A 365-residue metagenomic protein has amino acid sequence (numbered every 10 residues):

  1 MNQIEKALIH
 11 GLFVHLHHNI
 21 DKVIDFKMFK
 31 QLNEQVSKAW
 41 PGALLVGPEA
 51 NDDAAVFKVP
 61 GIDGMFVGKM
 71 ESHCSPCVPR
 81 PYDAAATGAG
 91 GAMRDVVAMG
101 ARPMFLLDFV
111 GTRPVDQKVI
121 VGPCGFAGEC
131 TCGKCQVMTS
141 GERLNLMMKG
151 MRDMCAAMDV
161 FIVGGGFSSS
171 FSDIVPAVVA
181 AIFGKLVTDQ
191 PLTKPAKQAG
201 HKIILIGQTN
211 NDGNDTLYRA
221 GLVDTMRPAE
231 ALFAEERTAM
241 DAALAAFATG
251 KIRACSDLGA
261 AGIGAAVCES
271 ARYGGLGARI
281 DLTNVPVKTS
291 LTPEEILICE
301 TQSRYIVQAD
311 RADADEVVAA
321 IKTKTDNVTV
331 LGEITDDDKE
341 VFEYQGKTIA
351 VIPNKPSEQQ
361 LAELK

Functional and structural regions predicted by a protein language model:
M1-V23, M28, K134-Q136, M154 (+2 more regions): Glycine-/charge-enriched secondary-structure boundary and capping motifs
N2, F13, K22-F233, L297-C299: Glycine-rich phosphate/pyrophosphate-binding loop regions near the starts of catalytic domains
H10, A86, G90-M93, N145-R152 (+4 more regions): Predominant activation on well-ordered alpha-helical scaffold segments within soluble catalytic domains
G42-L45, A54-A55, M93, S168 (+8 more regions): Generic recognition of flexible, low-complexity loop/linker segments
K58-F66, A239-A245, D281-N284: Acidic-glycine-rich active-site phosphate/pyrophosphate-binding loop
V96, F233-D241, P356-K365: Charged, low-complexity, helix-prone segments enriched in Lys/Glu/Asp/Gln
L186-V187, R227, L244-A245, G277-N284: Structural signature of cysteine-dependent C-C bond-forming condensing enzymes
M226-A265: Polyanion-binding loop/helix "lid" in catalytic or ligand-binding cores
